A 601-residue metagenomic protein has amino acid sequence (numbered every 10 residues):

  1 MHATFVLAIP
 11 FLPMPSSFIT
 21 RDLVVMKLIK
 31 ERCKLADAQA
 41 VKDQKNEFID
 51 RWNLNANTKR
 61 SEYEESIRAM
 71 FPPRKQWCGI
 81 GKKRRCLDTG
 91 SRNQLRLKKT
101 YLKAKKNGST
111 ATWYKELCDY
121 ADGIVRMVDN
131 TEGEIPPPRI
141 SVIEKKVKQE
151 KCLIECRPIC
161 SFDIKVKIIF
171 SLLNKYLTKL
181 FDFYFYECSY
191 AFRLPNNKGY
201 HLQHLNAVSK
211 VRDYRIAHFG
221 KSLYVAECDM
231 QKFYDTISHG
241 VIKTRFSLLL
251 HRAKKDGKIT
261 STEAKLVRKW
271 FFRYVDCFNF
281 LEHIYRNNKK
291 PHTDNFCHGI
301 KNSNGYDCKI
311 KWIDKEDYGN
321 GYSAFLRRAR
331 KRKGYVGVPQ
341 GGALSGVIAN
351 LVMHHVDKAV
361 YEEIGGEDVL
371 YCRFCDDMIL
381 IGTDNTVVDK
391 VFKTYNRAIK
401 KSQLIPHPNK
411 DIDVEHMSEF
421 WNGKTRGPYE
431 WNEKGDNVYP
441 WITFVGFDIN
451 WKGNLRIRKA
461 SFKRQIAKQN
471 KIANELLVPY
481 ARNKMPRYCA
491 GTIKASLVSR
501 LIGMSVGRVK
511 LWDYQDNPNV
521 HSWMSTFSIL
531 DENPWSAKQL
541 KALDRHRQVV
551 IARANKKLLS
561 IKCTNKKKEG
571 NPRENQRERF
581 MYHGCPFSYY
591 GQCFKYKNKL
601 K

Functional and structural regions predicted by a protein language model:
M1-S141, K145-K148, R553-K601: Non-catalytic, polymerase-adjacent accessory regions of viral genome-replication enzymes
V166-I169, Y200-H204, S345-M353: Phosphate/oxyanion-binding active-site loops and adjacent basic polyanion-contact surfaces
I168-K179, F272-C277, A343: Short, hydrophobic/amphipathic alpha-helical patches that form generic packing surfaces within helical domains
F170-H239: Active-site-proximal segment of RNA-dependent polymerases
H218-C375, I379-K393, W441: Conserved polymerase palm-domain catalytic core
R252-A264, L370-R373, I381-N483: Polymerase palm active-site segment centered on the conserved acidic dipeptide of motif C
V336, Q340, S402, W431-K601: Active-site and adjacent loop segments of nucleotide-processing enzymes that use two-metal-ion phosphate chemistry
